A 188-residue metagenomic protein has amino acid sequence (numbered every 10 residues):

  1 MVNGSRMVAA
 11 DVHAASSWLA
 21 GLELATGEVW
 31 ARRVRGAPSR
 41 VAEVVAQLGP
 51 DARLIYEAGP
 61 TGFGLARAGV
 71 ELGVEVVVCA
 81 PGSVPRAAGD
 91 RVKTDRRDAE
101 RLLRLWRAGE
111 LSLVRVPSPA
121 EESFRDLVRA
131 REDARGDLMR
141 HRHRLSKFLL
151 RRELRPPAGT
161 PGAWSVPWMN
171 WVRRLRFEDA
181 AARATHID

Functional and structural regions predicted by a protein language model:
M1-D188: A detector of single, family-specific signature residues that are central to catalytic or substrate-handling motifs
